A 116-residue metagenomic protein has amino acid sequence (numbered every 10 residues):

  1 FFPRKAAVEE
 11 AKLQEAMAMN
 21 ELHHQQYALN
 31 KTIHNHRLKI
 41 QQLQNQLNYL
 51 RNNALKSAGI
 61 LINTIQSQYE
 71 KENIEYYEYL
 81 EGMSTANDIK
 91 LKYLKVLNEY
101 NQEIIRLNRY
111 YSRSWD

Functional and structural regions predicted by a protein language model:
F1-K56, N73, K95, N101: Sec/SRP-type N-terminal targeting helices
S57-R113: Short segments within alpha-helical structural elements
